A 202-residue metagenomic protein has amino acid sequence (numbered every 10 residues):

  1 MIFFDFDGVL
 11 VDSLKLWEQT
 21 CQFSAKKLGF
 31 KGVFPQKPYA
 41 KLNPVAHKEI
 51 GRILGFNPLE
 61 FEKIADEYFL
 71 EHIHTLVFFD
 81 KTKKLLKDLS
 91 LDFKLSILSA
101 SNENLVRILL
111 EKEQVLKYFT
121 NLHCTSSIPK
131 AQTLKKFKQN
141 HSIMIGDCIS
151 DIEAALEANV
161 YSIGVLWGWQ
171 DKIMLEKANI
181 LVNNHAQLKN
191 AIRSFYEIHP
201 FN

Functional and structural regions predicted by a protein language model:
M1, G29, K87, L91 (+1 more regions): Short, Lys/Arg-enriched, disordered terminal segments
I2, L95, S142-M144: Generic beta-sheet signal
I2-D80: N-terminal helical cap/lid subdomain that shapes the substrate entry/recognition surface in HAD-like hydrolases
V9, L16, E103-N104, S150 (+1 more regions): Conserved Rossmann-like nucleotide-cofactor binding loop
D12, I97-S99, G164: Hydrophobic residues in well-ordered beta-strands that form the structural core
L70-I97, E103, R107, Q132: Short, acidic loop-to-helix structural element flanking the phosphoryl-transfer center in phosphate-processing enzymes
L109-N202: Asp-based, Mg2+/Mn2+-dependent phosphohydrolase catalytic module
